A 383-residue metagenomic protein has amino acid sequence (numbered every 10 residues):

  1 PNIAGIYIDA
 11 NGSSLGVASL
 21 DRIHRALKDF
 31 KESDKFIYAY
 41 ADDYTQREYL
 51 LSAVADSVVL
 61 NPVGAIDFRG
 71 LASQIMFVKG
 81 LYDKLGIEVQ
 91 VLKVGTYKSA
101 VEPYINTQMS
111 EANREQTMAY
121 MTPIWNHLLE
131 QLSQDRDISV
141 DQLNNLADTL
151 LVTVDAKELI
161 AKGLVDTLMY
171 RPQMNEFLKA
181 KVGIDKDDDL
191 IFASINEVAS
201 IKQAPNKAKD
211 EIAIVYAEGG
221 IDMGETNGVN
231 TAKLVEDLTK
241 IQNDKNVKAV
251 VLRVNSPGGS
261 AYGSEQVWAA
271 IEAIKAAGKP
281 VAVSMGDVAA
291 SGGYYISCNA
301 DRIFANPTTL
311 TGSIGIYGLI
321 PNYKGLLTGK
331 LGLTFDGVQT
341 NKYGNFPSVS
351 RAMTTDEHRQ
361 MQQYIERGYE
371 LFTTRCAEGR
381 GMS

Functional and structural regions predicted by a protein language model:
P1-T153, K179-A282, V288-Y294, C298-G379: Small-residue-centered hinge/linker elements
T149, A156-L159, L168, M174: PDZ peptide-recognition modules
D166-T167, N175-K181: Terminal amphipathic helices with adjacent charged low-complexity linkers/tails
